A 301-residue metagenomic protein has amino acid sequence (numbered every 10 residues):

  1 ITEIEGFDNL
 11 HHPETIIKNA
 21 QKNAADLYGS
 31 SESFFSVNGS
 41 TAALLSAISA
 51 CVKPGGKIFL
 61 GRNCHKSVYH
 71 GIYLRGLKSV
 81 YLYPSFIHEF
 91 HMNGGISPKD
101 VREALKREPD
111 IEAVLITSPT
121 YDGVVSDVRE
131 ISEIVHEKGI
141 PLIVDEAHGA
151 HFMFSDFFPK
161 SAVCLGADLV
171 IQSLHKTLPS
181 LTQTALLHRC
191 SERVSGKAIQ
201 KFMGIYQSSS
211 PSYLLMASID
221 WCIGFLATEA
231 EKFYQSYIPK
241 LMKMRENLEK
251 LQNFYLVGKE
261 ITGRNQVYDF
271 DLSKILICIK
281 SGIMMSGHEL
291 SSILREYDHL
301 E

Functional and structural regions predicted by a protein language model:
T2-S40: Conserved N-terminal alpha-helix of the aminotransferase class I/II PLP-enzyme fold
F7, F34-S36, V114-T117, L276: Short glycine-rich or small-residue beta-strand-to-loop segments that form or flank ligand, phosphate, metal/Fe-S
H12, S30, S40-E260: Conserved PLP-enzyme active-site core in the AAT-like
P13, F34-F35, V68, K106 (+3 more regions): Proteins with a high burden of low-complexity, intrinsically disordered sequence enriched in S/T/G/P/A and R, requiring
K18-N19, K197, H288: A generic alpha-helix surface/boundary motif
A20-K22, S173-L174, T262-R264: Intrinsically disordered, low-complexity boundary segments flanking structured domains
P239-E301: Conserved C-terminal alpha-helix-loop-beta "cap" of PLP-dependent enzymes that closes/shapes the active-site mouth
